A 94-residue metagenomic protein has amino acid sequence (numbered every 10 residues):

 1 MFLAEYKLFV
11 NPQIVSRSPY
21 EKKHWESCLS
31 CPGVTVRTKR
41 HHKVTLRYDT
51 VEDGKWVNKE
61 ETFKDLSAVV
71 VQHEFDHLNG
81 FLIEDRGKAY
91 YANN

Functional and structural regions predicted by a protein language model:
M1-Q72, D76-N94: Active-site rim/adjacent substrate-binding subdomains
